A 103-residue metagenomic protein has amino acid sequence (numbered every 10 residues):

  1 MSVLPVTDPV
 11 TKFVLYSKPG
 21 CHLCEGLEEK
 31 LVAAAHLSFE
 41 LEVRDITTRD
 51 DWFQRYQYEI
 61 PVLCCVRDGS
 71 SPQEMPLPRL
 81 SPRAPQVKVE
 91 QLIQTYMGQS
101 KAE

Functional and structural regions predicted by a protein language model:
M1-S2, E103: N-terminal pre-domain segments used for targeting or regulation
S2-A33: Local sequence-structure signature of Cys/Sec-based thiol-disulfide redox active-site neighborhoods
P5, F53-Q54, S81: Short secondary-structure boundary/capping segments
Y16, G20-G26, F39, P78-L80 (+1 more regions): A structural signal for the main folded, soluble domain(s) of proteins
E29-A33, Q54, V87, Q91-T95: Replace "anionic and nucleotidyl ligands
S38-D50, Q57: Thiol-based oxidoreductase modules, predominantly thioredoxin-like and allied folds used for disulfide exchange
Q57-C64: Structural micro-motif
C65-E103: Non-catalytic, surface beta->alpha helical segment in thiol-disulfide oxidoreductase systems
